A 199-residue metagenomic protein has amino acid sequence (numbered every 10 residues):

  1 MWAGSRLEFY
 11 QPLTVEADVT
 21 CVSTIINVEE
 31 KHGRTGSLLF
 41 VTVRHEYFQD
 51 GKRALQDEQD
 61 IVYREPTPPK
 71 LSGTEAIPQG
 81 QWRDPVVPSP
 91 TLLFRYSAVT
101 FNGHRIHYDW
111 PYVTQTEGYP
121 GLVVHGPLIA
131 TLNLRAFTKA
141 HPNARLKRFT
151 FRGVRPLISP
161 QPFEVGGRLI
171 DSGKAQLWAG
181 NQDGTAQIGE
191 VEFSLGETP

Functional and structural regions predicted by a protein language model:
M1, R6, P12, N27 (+8 more regions): Residue-level preference for alpha-helix termini and adjacent loops
W2-P88, L157-P160, E164-P199: HotDog/MaoC-like acyl-thioester-processing domains
F9-L13, C21-V22, V87-P88, R95-A98 (+3 more regions): Generic detector of short, locally flexible boundary/turn motifs and exposed helical patches
Q11, E29-K31, R105-I106, K139-A140 (+2 more regions): Short secondary-structure boundary micro-motifs
Q49-D50, I61-V124, T138: Catalytic strand-loop segment that frames the active site of acyl-thioester-processing enzymes
V113-S172, Q176-E190: Catalytic-pocket segment enriched in acidic/His residues
